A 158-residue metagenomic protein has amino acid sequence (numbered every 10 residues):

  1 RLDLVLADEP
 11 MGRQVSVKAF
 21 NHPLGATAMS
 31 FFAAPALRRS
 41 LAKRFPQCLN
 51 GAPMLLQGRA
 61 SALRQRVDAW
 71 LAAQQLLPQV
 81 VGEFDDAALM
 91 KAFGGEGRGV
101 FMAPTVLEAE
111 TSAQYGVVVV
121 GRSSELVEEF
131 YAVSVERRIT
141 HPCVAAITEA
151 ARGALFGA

Functional and structural regions predicted by a protein language model:
R1, A60-V118: Hydrophobic hinge/microswitch elements
R1-Q14, E83-F84: Central regulatory/effector-binding core of bacterial HTH transcription factors
D3, H22-P23, S30-F32, P53 (+3 more regions): Residues embedded in well-ordered beta-strands
E9-P10, P35, P104-L107, S123: Short secondary-structure boundary segments
S16-R59: Flexible hinge/capping segments at coil-to-helix
A19-M29, T105, A113-V127: Short beta-strand->loop
H22, Q47, K91-A92, A145: Alpha-helical segments flanking ligand/cofactor-binding loops in enzyme cores
F32, R39-S40, V118-A158: A late-sequence structural motif
